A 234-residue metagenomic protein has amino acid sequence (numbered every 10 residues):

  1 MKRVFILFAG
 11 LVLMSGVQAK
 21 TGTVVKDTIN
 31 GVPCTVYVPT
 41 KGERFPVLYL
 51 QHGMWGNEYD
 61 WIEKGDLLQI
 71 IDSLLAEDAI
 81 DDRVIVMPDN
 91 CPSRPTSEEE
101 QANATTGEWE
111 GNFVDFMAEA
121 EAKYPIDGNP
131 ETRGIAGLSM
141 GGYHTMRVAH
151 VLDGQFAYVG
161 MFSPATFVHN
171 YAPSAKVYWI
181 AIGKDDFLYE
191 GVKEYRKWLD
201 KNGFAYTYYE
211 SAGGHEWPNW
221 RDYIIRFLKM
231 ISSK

Functional and structural regions predicted by a protein language model:
V4-M14: Sec-dependent N-terminal signal peptides
S15-A19: Sec/Tat signal peptide C-region and signal peptidase I cleavage site
K20-K234: Non-catalytic cap/lid and distal C-terminal segments of serine-dependent acyl enzymes
